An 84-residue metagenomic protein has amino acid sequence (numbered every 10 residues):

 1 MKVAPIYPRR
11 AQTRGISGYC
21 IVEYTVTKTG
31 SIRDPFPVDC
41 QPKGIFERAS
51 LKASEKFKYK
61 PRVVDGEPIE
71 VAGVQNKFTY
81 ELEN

Functional and structural regions predicted by a protein language model:
M1-T25, R48-N84: Short proline/glycine- and basic residue-enriched helix-capping loop/turn segments at helix->loop/beta transitions
P5, F36-P37: Short amphipathic beta-strand and strand-loop transition segments with alternating hydrophobic
R9-R10, D39-I45: A short acidic/small-residue loop/turn micro-motif
T27-T29, C40-P42, E81-E83: Short coil/turn motifs at secondary-structure junctions
V38-D39, Q75: A generic structural motif
